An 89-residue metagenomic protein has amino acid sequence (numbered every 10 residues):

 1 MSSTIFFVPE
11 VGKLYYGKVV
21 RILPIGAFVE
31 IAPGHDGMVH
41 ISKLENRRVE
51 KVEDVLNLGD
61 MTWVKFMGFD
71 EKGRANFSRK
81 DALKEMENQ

Functional and structural regions predicted by a protein language model:
M1-Q89: Single-stranded RNA-binding regions, centering on S1/OB-family and related RNA-binding modules
